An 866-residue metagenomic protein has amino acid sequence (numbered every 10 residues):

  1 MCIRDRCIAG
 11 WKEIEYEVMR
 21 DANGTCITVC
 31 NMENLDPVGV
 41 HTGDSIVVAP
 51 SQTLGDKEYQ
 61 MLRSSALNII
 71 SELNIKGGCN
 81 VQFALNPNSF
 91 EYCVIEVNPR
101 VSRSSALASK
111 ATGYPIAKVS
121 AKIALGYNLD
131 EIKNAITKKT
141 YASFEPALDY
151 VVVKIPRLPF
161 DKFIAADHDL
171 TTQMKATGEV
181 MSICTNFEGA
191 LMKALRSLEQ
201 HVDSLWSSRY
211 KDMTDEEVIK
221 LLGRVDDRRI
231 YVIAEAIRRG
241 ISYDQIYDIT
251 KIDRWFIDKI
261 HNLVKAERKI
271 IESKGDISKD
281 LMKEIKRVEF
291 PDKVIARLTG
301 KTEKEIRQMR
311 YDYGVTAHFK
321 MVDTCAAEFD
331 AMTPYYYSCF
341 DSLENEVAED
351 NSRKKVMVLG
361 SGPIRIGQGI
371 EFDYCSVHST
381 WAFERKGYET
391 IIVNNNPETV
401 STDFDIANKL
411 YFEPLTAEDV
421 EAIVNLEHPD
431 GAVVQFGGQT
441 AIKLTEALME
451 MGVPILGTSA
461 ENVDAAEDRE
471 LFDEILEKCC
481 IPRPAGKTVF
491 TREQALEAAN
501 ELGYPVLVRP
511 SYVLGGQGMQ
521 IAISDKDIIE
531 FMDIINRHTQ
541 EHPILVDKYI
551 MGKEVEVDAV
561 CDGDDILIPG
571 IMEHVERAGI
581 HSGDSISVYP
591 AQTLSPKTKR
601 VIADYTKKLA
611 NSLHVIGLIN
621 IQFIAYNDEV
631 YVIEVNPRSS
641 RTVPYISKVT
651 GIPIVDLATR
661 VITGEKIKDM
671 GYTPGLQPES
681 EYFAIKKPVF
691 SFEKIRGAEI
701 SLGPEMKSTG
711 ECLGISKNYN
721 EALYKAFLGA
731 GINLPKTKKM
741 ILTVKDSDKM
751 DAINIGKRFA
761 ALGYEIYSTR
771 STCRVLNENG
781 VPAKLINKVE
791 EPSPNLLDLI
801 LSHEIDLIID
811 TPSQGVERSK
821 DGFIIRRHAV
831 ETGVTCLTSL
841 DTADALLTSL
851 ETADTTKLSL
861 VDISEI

Functional and structural regions predicted by a protein language model:
M1-I3: Short, small-residue-biased leader/transition segments that mark boundaries at the very start of proteins
R6-K269, S273-L281, K286-E289, Y313 (+13 more regions): ATP-dependent carboxylate activation and anion-phosphoryl transfer catalytic cores that bind Mg-ATP to form
R100-S104, P363-I366, N462, P482 (+3 more regions): A short, flexible beta-alpha/helix-coil linker loop
K193-A194, Q308-Y311, A317-I481, F490-E497 (+1 more regions): ATP-binding N-terminal substructure of ATP-dependent carboxylate-amine bond-forming enzymes
I249-D258, R297-M309: Short, basic interhelical loop/turn and adjoining N-cap of the next helix at nucleic-acid- or acidic-partner-contacting
I285-V288, V294-L298: Extended, domain-scale alpha-helical bundle/helix-rich regions
E497-V506: Acidic/histidine-enriched active-site and ligand-binding environments that engage anionic O-linkages
